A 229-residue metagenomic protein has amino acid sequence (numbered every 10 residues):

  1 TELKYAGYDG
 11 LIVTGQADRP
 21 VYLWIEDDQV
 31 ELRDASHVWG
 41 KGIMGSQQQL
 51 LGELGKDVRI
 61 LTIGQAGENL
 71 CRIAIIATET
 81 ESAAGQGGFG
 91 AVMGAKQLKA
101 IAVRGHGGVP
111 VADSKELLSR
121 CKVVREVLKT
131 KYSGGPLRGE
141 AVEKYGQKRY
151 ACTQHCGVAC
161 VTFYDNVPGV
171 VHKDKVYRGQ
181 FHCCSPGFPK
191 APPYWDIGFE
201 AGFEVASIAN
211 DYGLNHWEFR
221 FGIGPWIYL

Functional and structural regions predicted by a protein language model:
T1-L229: Intrinsically disordered, low-complexity segments enriched in small residues
